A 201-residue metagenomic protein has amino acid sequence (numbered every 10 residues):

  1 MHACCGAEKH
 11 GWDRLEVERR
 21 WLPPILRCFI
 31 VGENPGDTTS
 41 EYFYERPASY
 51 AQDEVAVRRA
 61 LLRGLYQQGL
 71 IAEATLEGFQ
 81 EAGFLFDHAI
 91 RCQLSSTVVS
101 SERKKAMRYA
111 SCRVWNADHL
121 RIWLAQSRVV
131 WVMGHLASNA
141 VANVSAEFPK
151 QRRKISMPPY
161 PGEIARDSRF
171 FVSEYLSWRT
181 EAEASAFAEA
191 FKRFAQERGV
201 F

Functional and structural regions predicted by a protein language model:
M1-R63, Q126, G162-I164, A190-F201: Active-site and ligand/interface coordination hotspots across diverse enzymes and nucleic-acid-associated assemblies
M1-V17, S95-L124, N139-F201: C-terminal capping/extension of enzyme domains
I30, F84-A89, R169-V172: Conserved beta-strand scaffold positions in the cores of enzyme catalytic domains, especially in NTP/NDP-utilizing
E33-N34, A89, V132-A137: Short, well-ordered beta-to-alpha junction loops that form the rim of enzyme active sites and present histidine/acidic
N34-P35, I90-R91, E174-S177: Short, flexible loop/turn elements at secondary-structure junctions
D37, Q93, A137-N139: Short, active-site-adjacent cap segments at secondary-structure transitions
A48-R108: Short, surface-exposed acidic-centric catalytic microdomains
